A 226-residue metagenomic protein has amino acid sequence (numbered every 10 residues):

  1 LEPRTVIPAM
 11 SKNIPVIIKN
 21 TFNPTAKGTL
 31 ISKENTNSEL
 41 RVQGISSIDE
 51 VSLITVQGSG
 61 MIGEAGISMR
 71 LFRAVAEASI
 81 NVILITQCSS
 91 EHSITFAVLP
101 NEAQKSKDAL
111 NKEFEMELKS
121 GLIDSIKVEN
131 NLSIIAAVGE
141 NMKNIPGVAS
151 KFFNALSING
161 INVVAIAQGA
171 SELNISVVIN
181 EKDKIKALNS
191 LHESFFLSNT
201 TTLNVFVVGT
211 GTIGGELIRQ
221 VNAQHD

Functional and structural regions predicted by a protein language model:
L1-T201: C-terminal catalytic "cap/lid" subdomain
N204-N222: Glycine-rich adenosine-cofactor-binding loop
H225-D226: Short mixed-charge
